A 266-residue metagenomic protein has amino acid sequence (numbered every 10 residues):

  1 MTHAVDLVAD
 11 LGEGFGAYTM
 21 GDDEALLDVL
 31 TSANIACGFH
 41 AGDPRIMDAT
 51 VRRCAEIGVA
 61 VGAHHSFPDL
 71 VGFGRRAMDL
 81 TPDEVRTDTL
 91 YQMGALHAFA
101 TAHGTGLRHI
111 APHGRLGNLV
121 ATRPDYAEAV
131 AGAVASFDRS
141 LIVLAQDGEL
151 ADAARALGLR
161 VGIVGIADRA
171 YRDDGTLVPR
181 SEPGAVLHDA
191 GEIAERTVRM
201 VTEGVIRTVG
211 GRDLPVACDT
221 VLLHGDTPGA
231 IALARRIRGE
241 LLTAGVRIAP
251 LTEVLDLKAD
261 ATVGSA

Functional and structural regions predicted by a protein language model:
D10, H64, I110, L223: Conserved, mostly hydrophobic/aromatic
T19, D23, A33-H40, V71-R86 (+3 more regions): Glycine-rich tight-turn/loop motif centered on a GG-T
E24-D28, A49-G62, T101-G104: Acidic (Asp/Glu)-rich catalytic clusters
D69-P112: Glycine/small-residue-rich loop that forms an oxyanion/phosphate-binding "nest" at active or ligand-binding sites
R123-A129: Charged helix-capping and loop-helix junction motifs
G148-V205: Active-site rim beta-loop-alpha module in soluble metabolic enzymes
R199, A230-I248, T252-E253: C-terminal helical cap(s) of enzyme catalytic domains, especially alpha/beta-barrels
A259-D260: Short, low-complexity intrinsically disordered segments enriched in A/P/G/S/L with frequent Arg, especially at protein
